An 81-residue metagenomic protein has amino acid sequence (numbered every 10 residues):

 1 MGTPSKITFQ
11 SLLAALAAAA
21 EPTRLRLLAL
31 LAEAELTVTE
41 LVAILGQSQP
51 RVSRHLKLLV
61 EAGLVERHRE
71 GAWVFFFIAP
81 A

Functional and structural regions predicted by a protein language model:
M1-L12: Short, intrinsically disordered or compositionally biased N-terminal tails of bacterial proteins
Q10-P50, A62, W73-A81: N-terminal helix-turn-helix DNA-binding core of bacterial DNA-binding proteins
L56-K57: Short, hydrophobic-biased segments on the C-terminal half of alpha helices that form "recognition helices"
